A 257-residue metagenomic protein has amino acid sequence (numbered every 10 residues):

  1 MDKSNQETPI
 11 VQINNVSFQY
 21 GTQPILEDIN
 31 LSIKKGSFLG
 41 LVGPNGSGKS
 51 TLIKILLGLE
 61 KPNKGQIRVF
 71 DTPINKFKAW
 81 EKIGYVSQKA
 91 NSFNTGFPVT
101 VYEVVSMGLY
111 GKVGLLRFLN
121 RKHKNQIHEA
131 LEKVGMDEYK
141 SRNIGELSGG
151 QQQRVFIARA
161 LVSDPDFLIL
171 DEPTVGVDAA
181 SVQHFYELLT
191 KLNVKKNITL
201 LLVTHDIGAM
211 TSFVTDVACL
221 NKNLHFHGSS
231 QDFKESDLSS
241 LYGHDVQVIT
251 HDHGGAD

Functional and structural regions predicted by a protein language model:
L57: Helix-to-loop junction immediately C-terminal to a conserved catalytic motif
G65-A79: Conserved ABC transporter NBD signature motif
S106, R121-Y139: Conserved ABC ATPase "signature" region
N143-L147, Q151: Conserved ABC ATPase signature
D164: Conserved catalytic motifs of ABC-family nucleotide-binding domains
L168-E172: Catalytic Walker B motif of ABC-type/P-loop ATPase nucleotide-binding domains
D216-S230: H-loop (His-switch) and adjacent beta-strand-loop-beta switch element of ABC-type ATPase nucleotide-binding domains
